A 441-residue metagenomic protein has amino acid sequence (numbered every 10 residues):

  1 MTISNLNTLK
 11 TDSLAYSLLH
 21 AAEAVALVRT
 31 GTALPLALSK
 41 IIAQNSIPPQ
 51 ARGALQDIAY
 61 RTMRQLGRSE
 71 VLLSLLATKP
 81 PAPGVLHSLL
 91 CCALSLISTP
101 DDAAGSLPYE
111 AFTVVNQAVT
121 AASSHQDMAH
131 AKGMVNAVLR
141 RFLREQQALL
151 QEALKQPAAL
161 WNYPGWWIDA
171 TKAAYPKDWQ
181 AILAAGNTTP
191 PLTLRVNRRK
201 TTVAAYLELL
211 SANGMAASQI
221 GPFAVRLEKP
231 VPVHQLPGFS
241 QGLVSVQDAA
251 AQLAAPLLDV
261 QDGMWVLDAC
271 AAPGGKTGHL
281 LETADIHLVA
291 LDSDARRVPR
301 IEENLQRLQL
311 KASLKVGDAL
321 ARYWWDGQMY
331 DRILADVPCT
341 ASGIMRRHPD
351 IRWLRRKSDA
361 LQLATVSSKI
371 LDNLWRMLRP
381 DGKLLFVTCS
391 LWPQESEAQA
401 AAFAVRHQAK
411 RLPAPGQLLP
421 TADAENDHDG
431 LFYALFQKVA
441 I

Functional and structural regions predicted by a protein language model:
M1-I441: S-adenosylmethionine
